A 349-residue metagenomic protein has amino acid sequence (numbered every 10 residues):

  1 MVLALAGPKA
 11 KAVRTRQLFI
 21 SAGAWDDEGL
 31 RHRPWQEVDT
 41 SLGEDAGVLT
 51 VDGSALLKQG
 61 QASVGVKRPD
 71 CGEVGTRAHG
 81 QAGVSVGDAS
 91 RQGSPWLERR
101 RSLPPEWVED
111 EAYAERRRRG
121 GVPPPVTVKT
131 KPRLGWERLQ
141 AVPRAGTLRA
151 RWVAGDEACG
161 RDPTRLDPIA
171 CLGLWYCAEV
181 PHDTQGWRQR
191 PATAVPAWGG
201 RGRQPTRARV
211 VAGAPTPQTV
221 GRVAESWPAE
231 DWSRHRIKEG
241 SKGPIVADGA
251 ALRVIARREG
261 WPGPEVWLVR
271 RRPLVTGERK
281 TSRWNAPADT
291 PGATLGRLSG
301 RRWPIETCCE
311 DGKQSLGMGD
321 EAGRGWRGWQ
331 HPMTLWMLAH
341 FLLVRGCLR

Functional and structural regions predicted by a protein language model:
M1-A154, A158-A178, H182-Q185, G199-A214: Conserved, well-structured functional cores that handle cations and Mg-NTP chemistry
G7, G23, A286, S299-R302 (+2 more regions): Generic structural signal for hydrophobic core residues of well-folded globular domains
K9, H79, C159-D162, I169 (+5 more regions): Active-site-proximal structural scaffolding
A55, C159, A208-G213, T290-G323: Short amphipathic alpha-helical "interface-anchor" segments enriched in bulky aromatics
V84-S85, R283, M337-A339: Conserved, well-structured core segments
Q92-G120, P124, V128, P181 (+1 more regions): An anionic, glycine-rich sequence signature occurring as long contiguous blocks
A286, S299-W303, G325-W329, M333: A short glycine-/small-residue-rich loop at the edge of a beta-strand within enzyme catalytic domains
D311, L316-R349: Basic, amphipathic alpha-helical segments enriched in Lys/Arg and hydrophobic/aromatic residues
